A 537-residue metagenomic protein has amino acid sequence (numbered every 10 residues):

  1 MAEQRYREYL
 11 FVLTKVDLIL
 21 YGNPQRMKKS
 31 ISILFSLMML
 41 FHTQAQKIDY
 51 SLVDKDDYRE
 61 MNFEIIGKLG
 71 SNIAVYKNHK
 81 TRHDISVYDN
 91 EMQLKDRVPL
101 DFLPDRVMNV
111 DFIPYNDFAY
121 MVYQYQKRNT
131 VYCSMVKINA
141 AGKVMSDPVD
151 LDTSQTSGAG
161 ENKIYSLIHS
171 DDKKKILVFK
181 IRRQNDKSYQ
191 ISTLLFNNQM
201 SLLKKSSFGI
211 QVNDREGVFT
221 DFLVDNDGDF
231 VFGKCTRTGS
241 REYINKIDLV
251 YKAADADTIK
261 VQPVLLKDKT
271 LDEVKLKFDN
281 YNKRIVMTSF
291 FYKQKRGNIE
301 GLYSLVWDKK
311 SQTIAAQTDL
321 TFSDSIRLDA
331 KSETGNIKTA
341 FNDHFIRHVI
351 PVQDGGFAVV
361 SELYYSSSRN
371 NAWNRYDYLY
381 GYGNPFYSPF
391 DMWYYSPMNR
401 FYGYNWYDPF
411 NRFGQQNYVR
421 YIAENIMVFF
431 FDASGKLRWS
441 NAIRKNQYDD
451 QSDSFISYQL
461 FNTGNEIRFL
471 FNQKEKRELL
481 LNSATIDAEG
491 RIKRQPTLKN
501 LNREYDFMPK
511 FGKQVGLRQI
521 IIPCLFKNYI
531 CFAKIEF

Functional and structural regions predicted by a protein language model:
L52-I85: Beta-strand-rich domains and repeat architectures in extracellular enzymes and scaffolds, especially beta-propellers
D56-L69, D111-N116, Y125, K163-K173 (+5 more regions): Structural signature of eukaryotic scaffold interfaces centered on beta-propeller domains
K68-K80, D117-Q126, K173-N185, G228-G239 (+5 more regions): Short beta-strand elements that form the blades of beta-propeller/WD-repeat-like and other beta-sheet-rich scaffold
T81-S86, R128-V136, D186-T193, S240-V250 (+5 more regions): Structural motif
Q93-V131, P148-E161, G209-V218, R444-K445: Blade-loop segments of beta-propeller domains
C133-A141, Q190-S201, I244-D257, E300-T313 (+3 more regions): Beta-propeller blade signature
P263-D272, A316-F341, N441-Y458, E489-G516: Conserved blade-ending motifs and adjacent loop-strand segments that build the rim/top face of beta-propeller domains
F290, R347-V349, G356-Y365, Y404-N425 (+1 more regions): Loop/turn-rich, solvent-exposed surfaces of beta-rich toroidal or solenoidal domains
